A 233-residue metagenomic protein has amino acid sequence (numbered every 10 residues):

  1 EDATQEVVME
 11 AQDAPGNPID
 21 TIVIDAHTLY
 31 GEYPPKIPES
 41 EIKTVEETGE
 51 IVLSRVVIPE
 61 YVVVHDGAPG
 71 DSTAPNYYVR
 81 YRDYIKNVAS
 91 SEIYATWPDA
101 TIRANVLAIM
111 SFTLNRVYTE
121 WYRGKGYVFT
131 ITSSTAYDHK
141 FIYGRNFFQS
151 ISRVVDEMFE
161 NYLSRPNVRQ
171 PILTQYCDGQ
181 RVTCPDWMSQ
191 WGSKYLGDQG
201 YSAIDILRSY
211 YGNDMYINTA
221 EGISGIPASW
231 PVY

Functional and structural regions predicted by a protein language model:
E1-Y233: Conserved, single-site charged/polar hotspot
